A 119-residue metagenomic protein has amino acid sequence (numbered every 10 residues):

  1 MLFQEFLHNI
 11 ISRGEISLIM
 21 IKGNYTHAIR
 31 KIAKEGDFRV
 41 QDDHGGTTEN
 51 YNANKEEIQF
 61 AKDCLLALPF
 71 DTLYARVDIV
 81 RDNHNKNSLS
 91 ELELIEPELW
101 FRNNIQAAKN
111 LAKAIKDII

Functional and structural regions predicted by a protein language model:
M1-L65, P69: Phosphate-binding site of ATP-dependent enzymes
F38, N52-I119: ATP-dependent carboxylate activation and anion-phosphoryl transfer catalytic cores that bind Mg-ATP to form
